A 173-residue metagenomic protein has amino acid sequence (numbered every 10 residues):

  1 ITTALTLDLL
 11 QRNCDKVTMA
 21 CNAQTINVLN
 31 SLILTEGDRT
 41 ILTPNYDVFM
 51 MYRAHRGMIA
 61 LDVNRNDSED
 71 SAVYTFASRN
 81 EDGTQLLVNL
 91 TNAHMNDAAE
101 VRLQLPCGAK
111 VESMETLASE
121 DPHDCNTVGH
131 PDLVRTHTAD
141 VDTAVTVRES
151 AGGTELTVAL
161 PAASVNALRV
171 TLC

Functional and structural regions predicted by a protein language model:
I1-T84: Aromatic/acidic polysaccharide-binding cleft in carbohydrate-active enzymes
I26-L32, M95-A98, D121-D124, N166: Flexible loop/turn segments at secondary-structure boundaries
E36, Y52, T91, L117-E120 (+1 more regions): Structured loops at beta-to-helix junctions and adjacent beta-edge loops in soluble globular domains
N66-D70, M95, V147-S150: Extracellular beta-rich ligand/substrate-recognition surface
A72-G108, M114-L117, A163-R169: Carbohydrate-binding surface patches
G108-L156: Acidic, Ser/Thr/Pro-rich beta/coil linker or hinge segments at domain junctions
S150-C173: Beta-strand-rich recognition/accessory modules
